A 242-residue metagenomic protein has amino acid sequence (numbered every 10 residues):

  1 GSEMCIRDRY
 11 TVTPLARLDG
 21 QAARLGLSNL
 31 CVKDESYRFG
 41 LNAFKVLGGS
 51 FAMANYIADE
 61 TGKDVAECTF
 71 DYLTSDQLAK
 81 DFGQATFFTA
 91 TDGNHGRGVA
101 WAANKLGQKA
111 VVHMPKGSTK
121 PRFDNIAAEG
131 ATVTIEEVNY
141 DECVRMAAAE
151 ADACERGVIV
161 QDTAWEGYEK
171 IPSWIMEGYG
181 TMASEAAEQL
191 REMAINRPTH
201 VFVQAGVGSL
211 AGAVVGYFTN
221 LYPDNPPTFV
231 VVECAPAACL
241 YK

Functional and structural regions predicted by a protein language model:
G1-K242: PLP-dependent amino-acid enzyme catalytic core
